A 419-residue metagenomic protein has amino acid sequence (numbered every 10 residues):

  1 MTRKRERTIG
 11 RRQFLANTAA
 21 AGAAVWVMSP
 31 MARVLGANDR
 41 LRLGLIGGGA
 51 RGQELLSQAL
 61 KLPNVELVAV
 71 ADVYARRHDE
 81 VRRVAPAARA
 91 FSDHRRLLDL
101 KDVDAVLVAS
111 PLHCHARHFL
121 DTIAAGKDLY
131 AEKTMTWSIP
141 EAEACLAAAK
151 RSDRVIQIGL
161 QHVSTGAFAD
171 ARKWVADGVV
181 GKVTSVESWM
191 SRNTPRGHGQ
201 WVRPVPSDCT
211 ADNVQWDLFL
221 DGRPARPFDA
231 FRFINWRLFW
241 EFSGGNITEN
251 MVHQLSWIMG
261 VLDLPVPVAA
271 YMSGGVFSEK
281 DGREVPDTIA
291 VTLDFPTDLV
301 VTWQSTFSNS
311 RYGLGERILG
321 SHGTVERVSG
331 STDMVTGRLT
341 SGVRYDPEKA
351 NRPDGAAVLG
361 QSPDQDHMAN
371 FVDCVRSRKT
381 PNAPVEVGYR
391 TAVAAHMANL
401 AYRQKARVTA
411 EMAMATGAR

Functional and structural regions predicted by a protein language model:
T2-G22: N-terminal secretory signal peptides and thylakoid transit peptides that target proteins across membranes
T18-A85, H162-T165, I258: N-terminal Rossmann-like dinucleotide-binding module
E54-Q58, E80-R82, H118-D121, A142 (+3 more regions): Short, solvent-exposed loop/turn and secondary-structure capping segments
N64, A87, D102, V179-K182 (+1 more regions): Glycine-centered tight turns that cap/initiate beta-strands
R89-D93: Conserved SAM-binding strand-loop segment of SAM-dependent methyltransferases
V106-L107: N-terminal Rossmann-like NAD(P) cofactor-binding module of classical short-chain dehydrogenase/reductase
P111, A116-S164, G178, K405: Beta-strand-loop-alpha-helix segment that lines the small-molecule cofactor/substrate pocket of alpha/beta enzymes
D170, K182, E187-N193, G197-R344 (+2 more regions): Contiguous beta-strand/loop segments that form the cofactor/metal-binding neighborhood of enzyme cores
